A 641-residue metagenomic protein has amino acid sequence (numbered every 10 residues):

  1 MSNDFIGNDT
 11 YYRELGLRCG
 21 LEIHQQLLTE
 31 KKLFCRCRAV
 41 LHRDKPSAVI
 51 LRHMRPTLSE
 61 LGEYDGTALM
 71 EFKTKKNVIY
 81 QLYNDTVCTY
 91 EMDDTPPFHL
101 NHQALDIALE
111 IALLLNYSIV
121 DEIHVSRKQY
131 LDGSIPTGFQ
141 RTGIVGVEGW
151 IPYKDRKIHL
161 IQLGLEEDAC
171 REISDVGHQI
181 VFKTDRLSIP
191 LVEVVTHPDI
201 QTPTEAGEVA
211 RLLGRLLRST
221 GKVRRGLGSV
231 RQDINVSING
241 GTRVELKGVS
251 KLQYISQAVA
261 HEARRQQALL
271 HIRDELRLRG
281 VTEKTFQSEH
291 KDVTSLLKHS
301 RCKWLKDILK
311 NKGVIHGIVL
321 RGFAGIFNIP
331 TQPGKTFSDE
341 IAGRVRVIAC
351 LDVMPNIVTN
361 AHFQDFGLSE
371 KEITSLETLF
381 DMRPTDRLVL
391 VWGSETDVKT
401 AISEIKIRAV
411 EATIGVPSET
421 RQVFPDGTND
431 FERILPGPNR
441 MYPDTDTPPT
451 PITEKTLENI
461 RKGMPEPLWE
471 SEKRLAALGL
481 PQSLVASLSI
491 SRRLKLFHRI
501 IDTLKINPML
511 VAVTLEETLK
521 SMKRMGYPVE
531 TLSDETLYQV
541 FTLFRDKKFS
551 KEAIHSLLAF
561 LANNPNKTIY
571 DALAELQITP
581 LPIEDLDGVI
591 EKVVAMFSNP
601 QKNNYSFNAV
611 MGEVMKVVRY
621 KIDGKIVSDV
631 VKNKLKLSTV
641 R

Functional and structural regions predicted by a protein language model:
M1-G463, Q482, T503-I506: Basic, nucleic-acid-interacting segments
R13, G479, I501-V511, K548-F549 (+1 more regions): Structural motif
L28, L494-F497, E516-R524, A559-N563 (+5 more regions): Amphipathic alpha-helical core segments of compact helical bundles
G437, L484, I506-L515, T536 (+5 more regions): Residue-level detector of well-ordered alpha-helical segments, enriched for hydrophobic/aromatic packing positions
T453-K455, M464-I500, L510-V513: Long, charged low-complexity interaction segments
V511, T518-T531, Q539-F544, K548: M16/insulysin-pitrilysin zinc metalloprotease superfamily fold
V529-Y538, K551-V617: Strongly charged, low-complexity linkers/loops
A609-R641: Short, amphipathic C-terminal "tail helix"
